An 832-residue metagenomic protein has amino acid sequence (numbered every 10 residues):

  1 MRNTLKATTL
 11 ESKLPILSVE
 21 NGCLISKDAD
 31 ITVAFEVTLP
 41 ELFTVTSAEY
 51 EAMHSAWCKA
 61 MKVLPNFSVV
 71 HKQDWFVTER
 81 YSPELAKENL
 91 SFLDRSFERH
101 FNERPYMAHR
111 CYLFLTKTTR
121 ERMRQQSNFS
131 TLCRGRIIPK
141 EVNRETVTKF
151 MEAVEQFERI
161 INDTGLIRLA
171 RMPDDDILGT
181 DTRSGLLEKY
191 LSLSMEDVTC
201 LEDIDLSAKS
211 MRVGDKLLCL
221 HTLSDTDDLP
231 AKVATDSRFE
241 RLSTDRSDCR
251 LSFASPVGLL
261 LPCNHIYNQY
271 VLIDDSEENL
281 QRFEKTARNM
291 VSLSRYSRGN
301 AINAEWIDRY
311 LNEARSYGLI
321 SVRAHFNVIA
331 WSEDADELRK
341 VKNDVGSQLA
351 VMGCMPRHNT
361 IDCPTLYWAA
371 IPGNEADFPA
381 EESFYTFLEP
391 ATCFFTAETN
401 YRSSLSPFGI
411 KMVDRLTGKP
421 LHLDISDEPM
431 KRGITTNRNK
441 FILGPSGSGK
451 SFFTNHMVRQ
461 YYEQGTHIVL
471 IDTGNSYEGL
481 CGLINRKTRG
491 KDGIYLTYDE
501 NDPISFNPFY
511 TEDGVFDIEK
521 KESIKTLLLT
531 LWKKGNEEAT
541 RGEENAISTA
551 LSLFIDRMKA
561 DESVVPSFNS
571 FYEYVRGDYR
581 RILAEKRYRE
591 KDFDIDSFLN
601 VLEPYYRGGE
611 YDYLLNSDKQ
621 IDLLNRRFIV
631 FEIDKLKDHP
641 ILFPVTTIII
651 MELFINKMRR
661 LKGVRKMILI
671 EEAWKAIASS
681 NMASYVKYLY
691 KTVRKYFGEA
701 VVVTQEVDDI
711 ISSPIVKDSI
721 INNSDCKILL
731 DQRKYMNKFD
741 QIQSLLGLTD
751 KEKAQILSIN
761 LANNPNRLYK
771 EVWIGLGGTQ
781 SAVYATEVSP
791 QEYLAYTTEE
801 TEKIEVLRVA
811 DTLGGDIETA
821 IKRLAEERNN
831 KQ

Functional and structural regions predicted by a protein language model:
M1-E398: Extended, folded cores of ATP/NTP-driven motor/assembly subunits in large transport and secretion machines
C23-A29, N102-M107, S316-S321, V413-R415 (+3 more regions): Short glycine/proline-enriched loop/turn "hinge" motifs that connect secondary-structure elements and lie
P40, S47-V63, C354-M355, T365-L421 (+8 more regions): P-loop NTPase motor domains
L85-L90, S127-L132, G373-A376, L483-T488 (+5 more regions): Short secondary-structure boundary/capping segments
L132-I160, G444-G449, A795-A820: Short, cationic low-complexity segments
S426-S448, F452-Q460, I468-L480, I494-D502 (+2 more regions): Conserved P-loop NTPase motor cores
T749-V809: Conserved P-loop NTPase
